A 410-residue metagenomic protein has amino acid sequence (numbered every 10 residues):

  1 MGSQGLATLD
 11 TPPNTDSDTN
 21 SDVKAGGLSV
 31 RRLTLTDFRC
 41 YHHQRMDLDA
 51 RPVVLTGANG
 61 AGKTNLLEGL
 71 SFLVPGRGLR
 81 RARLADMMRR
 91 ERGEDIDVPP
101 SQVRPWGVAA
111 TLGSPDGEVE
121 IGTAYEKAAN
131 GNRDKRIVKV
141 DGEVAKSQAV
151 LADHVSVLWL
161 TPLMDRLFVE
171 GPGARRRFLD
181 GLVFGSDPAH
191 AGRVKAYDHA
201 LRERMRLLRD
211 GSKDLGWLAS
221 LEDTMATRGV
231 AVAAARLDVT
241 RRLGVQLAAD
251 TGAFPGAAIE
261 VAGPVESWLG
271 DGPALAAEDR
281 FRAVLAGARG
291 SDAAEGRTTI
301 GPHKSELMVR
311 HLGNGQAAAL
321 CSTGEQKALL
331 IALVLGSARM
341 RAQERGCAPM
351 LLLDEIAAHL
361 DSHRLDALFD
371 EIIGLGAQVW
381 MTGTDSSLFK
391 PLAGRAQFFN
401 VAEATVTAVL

Functional and structural regions predicted by a protein language model:
M1-A58, F72, G93-D97, W217-T227 (+4 more regions): Conserved NTPase motor "head" modules and their coupling/switch loops across ABC/AAA+ ATPases, GTPases, and GHKL ATPases
R32, I137, V157, M350-L351: Hydrophobic "anchor" residues on beta-strands that sit immediately upstream of conserved functional sites
K63: Conserved lysine of the Walker
P75-A174, D180-H190, R241-A248, A277 (+1 more regions): Nucleotide-state sensing region of NTPase/ATPase domains
M164-A253, A262-V265: An accessory alpha-helical subdomain
D354-I356: Walker B catalytic acidic pair
T382-T384: H-loop/switch region of ABC-family ATPase nucleotide-binding domains
